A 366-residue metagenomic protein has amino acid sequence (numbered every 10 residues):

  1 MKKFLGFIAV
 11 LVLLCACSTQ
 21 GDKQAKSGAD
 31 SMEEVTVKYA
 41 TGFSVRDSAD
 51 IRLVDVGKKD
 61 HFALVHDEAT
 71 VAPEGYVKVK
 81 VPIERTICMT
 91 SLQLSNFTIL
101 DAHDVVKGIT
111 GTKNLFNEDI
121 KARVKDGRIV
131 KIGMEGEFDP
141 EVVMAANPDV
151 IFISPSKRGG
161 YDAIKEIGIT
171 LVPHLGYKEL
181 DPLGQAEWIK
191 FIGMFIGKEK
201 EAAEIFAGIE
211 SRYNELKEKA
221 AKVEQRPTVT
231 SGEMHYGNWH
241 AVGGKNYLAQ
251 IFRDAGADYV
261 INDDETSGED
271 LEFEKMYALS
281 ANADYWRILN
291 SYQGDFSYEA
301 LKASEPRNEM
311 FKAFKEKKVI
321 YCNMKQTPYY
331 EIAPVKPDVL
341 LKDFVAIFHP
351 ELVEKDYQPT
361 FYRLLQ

Functional and structural regions predicted by a protein language model:
M1-C15: Sec-dependent bacterial lipoprotein signal peptides
C17-L94, E201-T230, K315, P328 (+2 more regions): Bacterial Sec-exported substrate-binding components of ABC uptake systems
R52, A63-M144, V150-F152: A short, structured surface patch at a secondary-structure boundary
A102, I167-T170, A255, K315: Short, structured coil segments at secondary-structure junctions
I129-M134, D139-S156, I169, F273-R287: Proline-aspartate-enriched helix->loop->beta-strand connector
D139, A145, D149-W239, N262-D263 (+1 more regions): Extracytoplasmic substrate-binding proteins
K157-E166, N290-K302: A ligand-binding cleft/hinge motif common to bilobed small-molecule-binding domains
S211, L216-A300: Flexible, glycine-rich surface segments
